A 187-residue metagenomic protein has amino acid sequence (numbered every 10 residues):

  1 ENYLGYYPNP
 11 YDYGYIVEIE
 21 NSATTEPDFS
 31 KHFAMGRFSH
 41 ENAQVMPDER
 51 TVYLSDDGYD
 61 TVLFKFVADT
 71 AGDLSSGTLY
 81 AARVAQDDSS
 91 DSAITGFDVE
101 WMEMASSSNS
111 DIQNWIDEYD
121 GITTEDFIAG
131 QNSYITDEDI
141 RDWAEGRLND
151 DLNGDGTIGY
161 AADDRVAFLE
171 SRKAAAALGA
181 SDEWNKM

Functional and structural regions predicted by a protein language model:
E1-M187: Conserved small-residue
